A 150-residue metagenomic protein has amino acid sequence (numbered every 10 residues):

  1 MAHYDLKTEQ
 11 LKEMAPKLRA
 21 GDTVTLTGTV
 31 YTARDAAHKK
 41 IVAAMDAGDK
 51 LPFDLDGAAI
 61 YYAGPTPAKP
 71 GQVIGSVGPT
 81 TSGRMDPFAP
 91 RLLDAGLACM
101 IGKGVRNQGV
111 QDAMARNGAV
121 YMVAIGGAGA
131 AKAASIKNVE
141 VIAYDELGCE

Functional and structural regions predicted by a protein language model:
M1-Q10: Short, structured beta-strand/loop micro-motifs enriched in basic residues and often containing a Trp
T32-E150: Feature captures the catalytic cores and cofactor-binding loops of soluble hydro-lyases/lyases that act on carboxylate
